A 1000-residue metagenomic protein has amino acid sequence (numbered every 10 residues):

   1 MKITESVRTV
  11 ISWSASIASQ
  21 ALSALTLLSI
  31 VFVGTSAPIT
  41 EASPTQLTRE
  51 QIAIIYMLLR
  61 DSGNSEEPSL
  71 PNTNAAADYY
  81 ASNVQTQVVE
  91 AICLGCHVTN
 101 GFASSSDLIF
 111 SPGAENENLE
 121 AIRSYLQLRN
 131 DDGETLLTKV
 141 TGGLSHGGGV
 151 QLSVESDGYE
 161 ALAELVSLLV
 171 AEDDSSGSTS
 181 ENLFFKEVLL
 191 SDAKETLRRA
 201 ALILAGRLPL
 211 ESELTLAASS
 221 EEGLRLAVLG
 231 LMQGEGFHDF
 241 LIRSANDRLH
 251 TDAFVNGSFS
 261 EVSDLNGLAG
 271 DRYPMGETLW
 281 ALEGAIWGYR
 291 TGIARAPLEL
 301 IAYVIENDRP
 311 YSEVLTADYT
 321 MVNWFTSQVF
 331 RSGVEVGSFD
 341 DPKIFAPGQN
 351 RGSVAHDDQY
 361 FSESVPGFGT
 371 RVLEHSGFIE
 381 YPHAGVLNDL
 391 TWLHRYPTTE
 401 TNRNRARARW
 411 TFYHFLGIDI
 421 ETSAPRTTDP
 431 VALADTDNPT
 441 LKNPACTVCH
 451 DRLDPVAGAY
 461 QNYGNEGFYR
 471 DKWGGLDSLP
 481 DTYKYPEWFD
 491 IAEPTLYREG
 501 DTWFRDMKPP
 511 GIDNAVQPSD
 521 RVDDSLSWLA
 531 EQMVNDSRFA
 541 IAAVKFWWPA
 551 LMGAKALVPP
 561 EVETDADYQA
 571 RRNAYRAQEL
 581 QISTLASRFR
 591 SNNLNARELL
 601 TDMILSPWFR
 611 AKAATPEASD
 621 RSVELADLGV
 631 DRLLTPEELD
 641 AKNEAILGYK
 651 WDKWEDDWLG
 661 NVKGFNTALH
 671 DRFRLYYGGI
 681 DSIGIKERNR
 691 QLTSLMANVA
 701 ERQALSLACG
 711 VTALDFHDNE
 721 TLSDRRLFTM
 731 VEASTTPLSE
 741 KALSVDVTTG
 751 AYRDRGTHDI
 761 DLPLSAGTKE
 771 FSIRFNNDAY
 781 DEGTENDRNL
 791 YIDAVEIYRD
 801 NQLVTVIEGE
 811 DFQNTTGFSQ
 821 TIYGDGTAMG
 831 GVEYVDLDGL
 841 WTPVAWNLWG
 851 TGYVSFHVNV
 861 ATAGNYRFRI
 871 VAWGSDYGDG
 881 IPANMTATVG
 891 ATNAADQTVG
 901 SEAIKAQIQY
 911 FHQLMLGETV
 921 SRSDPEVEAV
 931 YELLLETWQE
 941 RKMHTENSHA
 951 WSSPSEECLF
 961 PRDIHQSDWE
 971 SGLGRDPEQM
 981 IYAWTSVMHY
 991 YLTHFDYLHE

Functional and structural regions predicted by a protein language model:
K2-D78, R198, L315, G333-V334 (+2 more regions): N-terminal export/targeting leaders of redox proteins
P38-H238, I242-T251, Q328, I491-R538 (+3 more regions): Aromatic- and Gly/Pro-enriched helix-to-coil junctions and flexible linker segments
N83, E90-C93, S105-D107, D131-G133 (+15 more regions): Extracellular structured ligand-interaction cores
G101-S106, F254, P455-A457, W608 (+2 more regions): Short catalytic/ligand-binding loop motif for oxyanion handling, primarily in non-cytosolic enzymes, centered on
G143-G149, E421-T422, L557-V558, R922 (+1 more regions): Substrate-binding/catalytic groove segments of enzymes that remodel or degrade extracellular structural polymers
G177-T179, V188-L204, L208-P209, L224 (+3 more regions): His/Asp/Glu-rich metal/cofactor-coordinating catalytic motifs and the adjacent surface-exposed loops that frame enzyme
V558-Q569: Generic long, charged, amphipathic alpha-helical segments
L738-N893: Extracytoplasmic
